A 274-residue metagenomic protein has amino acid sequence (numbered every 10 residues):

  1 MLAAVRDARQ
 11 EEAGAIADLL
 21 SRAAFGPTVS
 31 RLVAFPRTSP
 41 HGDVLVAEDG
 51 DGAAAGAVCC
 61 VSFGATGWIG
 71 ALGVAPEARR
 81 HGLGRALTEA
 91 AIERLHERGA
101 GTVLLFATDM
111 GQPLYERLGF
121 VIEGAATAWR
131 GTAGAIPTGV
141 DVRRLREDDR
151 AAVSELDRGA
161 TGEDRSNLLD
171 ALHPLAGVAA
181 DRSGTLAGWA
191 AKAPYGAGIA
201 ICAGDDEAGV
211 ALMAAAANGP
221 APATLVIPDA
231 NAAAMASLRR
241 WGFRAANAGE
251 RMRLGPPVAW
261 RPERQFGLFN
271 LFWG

Functional and structural regions predicted by a protein language model:
L2-A15, V140-A152: A short beta-loop-alpha structural element at the N-terminal edge of CoA-dependent acyl/N-acetyltransferase catalytic
A13-G50, A54-C59, D157-V178, R182: Active-site rim helix/loop that mediates acceptor-substrate recognition in acyltransferases
V46, G52-V61, W68-G73, T185-I199: Conserved beta-strand in the GNAT
L72-R79, G196-A208: A short, internal acetyl-CoA/4′-phosphopantetheine-binding micro-motif in the GNAT/acyltransferase core
A78, G82-A90, E207-A215: Conserved acetyl-CoA pyrophosphate-binding loop and the N-cap/start of the following alpha-helix in GNAT-like
L95-T108, P220-D229, G249: Conserved GNAT acetyl-CoA-binding A-motif
L104-F106, V121-G134, A245-P257: Conserved catalytic-core motifs of GNAT/GCN5-like acyltransferases
F120-G196, G209: Amide-forming acyltransferase catalytic core, primarily the GNAT-like/NAT-type and related acyltransferase folds
